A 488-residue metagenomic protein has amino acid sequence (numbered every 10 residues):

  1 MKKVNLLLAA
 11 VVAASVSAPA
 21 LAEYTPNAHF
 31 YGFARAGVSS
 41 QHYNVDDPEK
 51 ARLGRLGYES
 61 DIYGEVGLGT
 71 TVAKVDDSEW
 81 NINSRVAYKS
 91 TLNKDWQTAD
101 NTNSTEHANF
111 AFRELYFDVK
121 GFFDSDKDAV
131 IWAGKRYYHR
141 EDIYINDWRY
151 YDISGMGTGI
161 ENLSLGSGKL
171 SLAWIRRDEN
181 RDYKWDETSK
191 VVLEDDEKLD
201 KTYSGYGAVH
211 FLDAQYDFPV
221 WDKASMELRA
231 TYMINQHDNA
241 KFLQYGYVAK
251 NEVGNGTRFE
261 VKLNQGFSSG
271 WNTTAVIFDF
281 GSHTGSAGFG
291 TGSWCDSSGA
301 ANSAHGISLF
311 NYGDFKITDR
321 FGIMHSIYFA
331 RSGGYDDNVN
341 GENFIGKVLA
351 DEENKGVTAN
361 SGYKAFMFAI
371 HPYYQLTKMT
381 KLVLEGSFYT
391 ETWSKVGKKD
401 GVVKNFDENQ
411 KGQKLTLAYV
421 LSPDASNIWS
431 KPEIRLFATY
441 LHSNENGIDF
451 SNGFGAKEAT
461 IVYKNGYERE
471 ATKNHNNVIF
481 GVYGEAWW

Functional and structural regions predicted by a protein language model:
K2-V4, L8-K127, I131, E161-L170 (+6 more regions): Beta-barrel outer-membrane channel/assembly domains of diderm bacteria
P26, G54, Y58-G64, A108-R113 (+9 more regions): Residues that define the transmembrane beta-barrel architecture of outer-membrane proteins
G32-S40, I82-Y88, I131-Y137, L172-R176 (+7 more regions): Transmembrane beta-barrel strands of outer-membrane/channel proteins
S39-S125, Y137-Y150, Y183-W185, L193-Y203 (+5 more regions): Surface-exposed loop and membrane-interface regions of Gram-negative outer-membrane beta-barrel proteins
G67-G69, Y116-D118, G159-E161, F211-D217 (+6 more regions): Outer-membrane beta-barrel architecture
G121, W185-D196, L376, E391-T416 (+3 more regions): Outer-membrane beta-barrel transmembrane domain signature
D147-K262: Aromatic- and glycine-enriched pocket-lining scaffold segments that form the walls of small-molecule binding clefts
P219-L417, L421: Detector for outer-membrane/organellar transmembrane beta-barrel domains, recognizing the amphipathic beta-strand
